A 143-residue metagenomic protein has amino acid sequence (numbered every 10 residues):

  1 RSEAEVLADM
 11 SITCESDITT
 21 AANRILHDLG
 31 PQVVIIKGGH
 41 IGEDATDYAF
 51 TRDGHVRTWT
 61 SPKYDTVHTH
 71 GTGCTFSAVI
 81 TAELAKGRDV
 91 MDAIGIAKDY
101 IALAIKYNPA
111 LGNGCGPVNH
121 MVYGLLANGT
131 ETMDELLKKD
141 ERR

Functional and structural regions predicted by a protein language model:
R1-V56: Conserved phosphate/ATP/ADP-binding segment of small-molecule kinases
E3, G38-G42, P62-D65, A97-I101: Glycine-rich beta-alpha junction loops
E5-V6, V67-V90: Short, small-residue alpha-helix embedded
K37, G73, A93: Residue-level signal for inorganic ion chemistry
H40-I41, G73-T75, V79, G114-V118: Gly/Ser/Thr-rich beta-alpha loop segments that engage phosphate groups in nucleotides
H55-R57, E83-A97: Phosphate-handling active-site elements
V56-H70: Short pre-catalytic strand/loop immediately N-terminal to key active-site residues, enriched for Gly-Thr
D92-R143: Charged C-terminal helix
